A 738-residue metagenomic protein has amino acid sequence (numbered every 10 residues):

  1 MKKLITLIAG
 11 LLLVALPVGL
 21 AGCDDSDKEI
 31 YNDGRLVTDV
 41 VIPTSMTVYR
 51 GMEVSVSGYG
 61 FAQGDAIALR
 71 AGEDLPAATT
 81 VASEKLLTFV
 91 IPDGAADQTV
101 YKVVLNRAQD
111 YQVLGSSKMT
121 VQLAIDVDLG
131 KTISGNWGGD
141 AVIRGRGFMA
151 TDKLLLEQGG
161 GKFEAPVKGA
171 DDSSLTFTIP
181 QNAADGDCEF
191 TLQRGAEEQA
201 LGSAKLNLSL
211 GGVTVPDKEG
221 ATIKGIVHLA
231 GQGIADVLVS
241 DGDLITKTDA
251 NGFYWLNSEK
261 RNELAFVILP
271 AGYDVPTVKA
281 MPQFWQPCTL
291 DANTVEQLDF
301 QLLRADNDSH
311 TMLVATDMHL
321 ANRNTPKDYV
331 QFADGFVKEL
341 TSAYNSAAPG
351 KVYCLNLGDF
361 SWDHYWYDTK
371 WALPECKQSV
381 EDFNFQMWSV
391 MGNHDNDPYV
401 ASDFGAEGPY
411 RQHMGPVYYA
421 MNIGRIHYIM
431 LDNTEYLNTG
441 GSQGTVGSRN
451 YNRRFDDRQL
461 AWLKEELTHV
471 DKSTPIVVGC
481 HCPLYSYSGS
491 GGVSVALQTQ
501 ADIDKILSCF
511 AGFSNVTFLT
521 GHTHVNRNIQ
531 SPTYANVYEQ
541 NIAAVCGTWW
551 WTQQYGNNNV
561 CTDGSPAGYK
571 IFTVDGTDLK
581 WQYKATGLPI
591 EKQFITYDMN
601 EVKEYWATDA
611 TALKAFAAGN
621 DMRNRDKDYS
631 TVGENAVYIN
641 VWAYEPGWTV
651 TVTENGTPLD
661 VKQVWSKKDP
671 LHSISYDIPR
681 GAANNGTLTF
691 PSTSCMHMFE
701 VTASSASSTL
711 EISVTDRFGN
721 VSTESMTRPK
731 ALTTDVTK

Functional and structural regions predicted by a protein language model:
V18-G22: C-terminal motif of bacterial Sec signal peptides marking the signal peptidase cleavage site
D24-Q63, D110-A150, Q199-T214: Beta-strand/beta-sandwich contexts
T80, K168-D171, D243-S258: Short, acidic Ser/Thr/Gly-rich low-complexity loop/linker segments typical of extracellular and cell-surface proteins
V81-V90, A170-F177, D669-E700: Aromatic sugar-binding surface patches on proteins that engage polysaccharides or sugar-phosphate polymers
T151, A221-D243: Short, ordered, surface-exposed loop/turn motifs in non-cytosolic proteins
T214-T222, L229, Y273-Y367, K738: N-terminal active-site segment of His-dependent metallophosphoesterases
A271, V275-T277, Q283-P287, Y365-V470 (+4 more regions): Extended active-site neighborhood of metal-dependent phosphoesterases/phosphodiesterases
V537-A643, W648-V650, M696-A703, T709-E724: Binuclear metal-dependent phosphoesterase catalytic core
